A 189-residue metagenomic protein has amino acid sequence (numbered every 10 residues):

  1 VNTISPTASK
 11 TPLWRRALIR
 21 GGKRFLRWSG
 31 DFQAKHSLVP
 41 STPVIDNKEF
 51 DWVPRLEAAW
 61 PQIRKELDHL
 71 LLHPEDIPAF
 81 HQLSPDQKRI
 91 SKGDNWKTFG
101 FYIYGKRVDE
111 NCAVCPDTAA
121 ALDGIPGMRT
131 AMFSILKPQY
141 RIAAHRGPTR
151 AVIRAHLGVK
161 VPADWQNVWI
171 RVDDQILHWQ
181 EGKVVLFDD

Functional and structural regions predicted by a protein language model:
V1-R146, K160, Q166-V168, Q175: Fe(II)/2-oxoglutarate oxygenase catalytic core
R129, A151-I153: Residues that flank catalytic or metal-binding motifs in active/ligand-binding sites
I153-A163: Glycine- and acidic-residue-biased ligand/ion/polar-headgroup-sensing regions
W169-R171, L186: Beta-strand cores of modular interaction/reader domains in eukaryotic scaffold and signaling proteins, especially PDZ
L177-D189: Conserved metal-binding segment of the jelly-roll/cupin
